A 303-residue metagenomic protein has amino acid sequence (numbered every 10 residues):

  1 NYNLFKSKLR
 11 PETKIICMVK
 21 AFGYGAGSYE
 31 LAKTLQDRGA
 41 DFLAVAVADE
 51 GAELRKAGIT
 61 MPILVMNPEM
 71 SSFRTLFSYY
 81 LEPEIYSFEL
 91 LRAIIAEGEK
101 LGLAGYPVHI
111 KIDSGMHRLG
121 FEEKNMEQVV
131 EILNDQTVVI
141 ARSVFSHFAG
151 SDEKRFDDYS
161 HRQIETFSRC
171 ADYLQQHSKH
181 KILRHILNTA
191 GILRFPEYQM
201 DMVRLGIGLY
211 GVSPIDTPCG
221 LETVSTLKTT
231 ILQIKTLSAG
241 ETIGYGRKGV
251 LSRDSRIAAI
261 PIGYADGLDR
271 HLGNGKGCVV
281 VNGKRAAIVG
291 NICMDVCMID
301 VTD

Functional and structural regions predicted by a protein language model:
N1-K6, R10: Positively charged, low-complexity intrinsically disordered leader regions
N3, F22, D49-E50, P68-S71 (+4 more regions): Active-site anion/phosphate-binding pocket segments in diverse small-molecule metabolic enzymes
R10-H185, Q199: Active-site-proximal beta-alpha core segment in soluble small-molecule metabolic enzymes
